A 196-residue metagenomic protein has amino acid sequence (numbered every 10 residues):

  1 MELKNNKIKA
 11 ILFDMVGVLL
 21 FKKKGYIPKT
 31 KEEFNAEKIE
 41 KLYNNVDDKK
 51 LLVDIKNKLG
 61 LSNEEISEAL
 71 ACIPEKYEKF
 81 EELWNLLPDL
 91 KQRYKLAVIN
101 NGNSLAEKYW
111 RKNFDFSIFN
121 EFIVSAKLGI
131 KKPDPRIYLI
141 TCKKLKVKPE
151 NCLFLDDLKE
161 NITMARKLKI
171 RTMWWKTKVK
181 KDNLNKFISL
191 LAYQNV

Functional and structural regions predicted by a protein language model:
E2-I8, N103, K108-V196: Asp-based, Mg2+/Mn2+-dependent phosphohydrolase catalytic module
E2-K49, K58, K167-L168: Active-site neighborhood of HAD-like aspartate-dependent phosphohydrolases
L12-D14, A97-N101, D156: Short beta-strand segments
D14-G17, V98, F122, A165: Generic structural signal for small/hydrophobic residues in well-ordered secondary structure, especially within
I27-P28, L52, L70-P74, A106-W110: Hydrophobic alpha-helical core bundles mediating ligand binding, dimerization, or RNAP-core interactions
E33, L51-A69, N120-F122: Short, basic/glycine-rich phosphate-binding loops at helix/coil junctions that contact nucleotide phosphates
Y43, I73-F80, I130, K180: Acidic-and-aromatic substrate-binding clefts and catalytic sites of carbohydrate-active enzymes
S67-A97, P135: Short, acidic loop-to-helix structural element flanking the phosphoryl-transfer center in phosphate-processing enzymes
